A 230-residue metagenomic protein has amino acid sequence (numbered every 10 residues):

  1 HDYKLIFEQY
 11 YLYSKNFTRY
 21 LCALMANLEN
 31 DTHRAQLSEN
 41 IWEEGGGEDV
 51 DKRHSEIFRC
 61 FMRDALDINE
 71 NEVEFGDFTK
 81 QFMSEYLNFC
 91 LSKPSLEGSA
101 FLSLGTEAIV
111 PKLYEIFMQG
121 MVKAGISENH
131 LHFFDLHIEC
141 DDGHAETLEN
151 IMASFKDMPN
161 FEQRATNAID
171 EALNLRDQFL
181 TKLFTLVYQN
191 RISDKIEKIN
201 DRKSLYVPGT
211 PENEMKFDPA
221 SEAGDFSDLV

Functional and structural regions predicted by a protein language model:
H1-E222, F226-L229: Non-heme di-metal
